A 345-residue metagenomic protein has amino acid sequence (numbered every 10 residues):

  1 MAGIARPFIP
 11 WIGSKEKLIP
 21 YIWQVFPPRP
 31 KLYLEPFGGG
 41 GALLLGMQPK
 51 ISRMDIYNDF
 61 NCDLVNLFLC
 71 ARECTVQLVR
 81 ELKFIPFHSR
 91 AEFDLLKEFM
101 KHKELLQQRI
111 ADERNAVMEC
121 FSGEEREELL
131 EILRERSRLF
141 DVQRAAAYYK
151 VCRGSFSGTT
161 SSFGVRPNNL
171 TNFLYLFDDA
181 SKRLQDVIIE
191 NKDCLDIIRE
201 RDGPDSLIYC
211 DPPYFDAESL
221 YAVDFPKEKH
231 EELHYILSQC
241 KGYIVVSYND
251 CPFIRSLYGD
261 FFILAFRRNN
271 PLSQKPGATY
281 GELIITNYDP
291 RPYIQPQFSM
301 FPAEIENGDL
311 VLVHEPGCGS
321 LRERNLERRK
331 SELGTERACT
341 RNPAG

Functional and structural regions predicted by a protein language model:
A2-L18, P28, R72-E218, Q239 (+5 more regions): SAM-dependent nucleic-acid methyltransferase catalytic core
G3-I51: An N-terminal domain-cap segment
K31-E98: SAM cofactor-binding core of SAM-dependent methyltransferases, primarily the Rossmann-like beta-alpha-beta module
P36-F37, N58-D59, E190-K192, C210 (+1 more regions): Short His-Asn-centered micro-motif
G39-G41, L176, Y248-P252: Short, polar loop motifs at secondary-structure junctions
M47-K50, E200-G203, F253-D260: Short loop/helix-cap segments at secondary-structure boundaries that form the rim of catalytic
M54, L207, F215-K241: SAM-dependent methyltransferase catalytic-core segment centered on the flexible catalytic loop and adjoining short
P226-R329, T335, C339-G345: Long, positively charged, glycine-interspersed low-complexity recognition regions
